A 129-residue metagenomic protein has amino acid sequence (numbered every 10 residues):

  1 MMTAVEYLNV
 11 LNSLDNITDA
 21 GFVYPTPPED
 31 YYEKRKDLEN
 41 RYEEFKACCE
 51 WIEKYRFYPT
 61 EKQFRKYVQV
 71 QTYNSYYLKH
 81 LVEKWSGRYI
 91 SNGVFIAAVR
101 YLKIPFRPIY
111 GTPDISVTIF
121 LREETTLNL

Functional and structural regions predicted by a protein language model:
M1-K46, T60-Y67, T72-H80, K84 (+1 more regions): Charged interaction scaffolds used for protein-protein
A47-Y55, P59: Surface-exposed acidic loop/strand-edge motifs in secreted or periplasmic proteins that form small linear binding
